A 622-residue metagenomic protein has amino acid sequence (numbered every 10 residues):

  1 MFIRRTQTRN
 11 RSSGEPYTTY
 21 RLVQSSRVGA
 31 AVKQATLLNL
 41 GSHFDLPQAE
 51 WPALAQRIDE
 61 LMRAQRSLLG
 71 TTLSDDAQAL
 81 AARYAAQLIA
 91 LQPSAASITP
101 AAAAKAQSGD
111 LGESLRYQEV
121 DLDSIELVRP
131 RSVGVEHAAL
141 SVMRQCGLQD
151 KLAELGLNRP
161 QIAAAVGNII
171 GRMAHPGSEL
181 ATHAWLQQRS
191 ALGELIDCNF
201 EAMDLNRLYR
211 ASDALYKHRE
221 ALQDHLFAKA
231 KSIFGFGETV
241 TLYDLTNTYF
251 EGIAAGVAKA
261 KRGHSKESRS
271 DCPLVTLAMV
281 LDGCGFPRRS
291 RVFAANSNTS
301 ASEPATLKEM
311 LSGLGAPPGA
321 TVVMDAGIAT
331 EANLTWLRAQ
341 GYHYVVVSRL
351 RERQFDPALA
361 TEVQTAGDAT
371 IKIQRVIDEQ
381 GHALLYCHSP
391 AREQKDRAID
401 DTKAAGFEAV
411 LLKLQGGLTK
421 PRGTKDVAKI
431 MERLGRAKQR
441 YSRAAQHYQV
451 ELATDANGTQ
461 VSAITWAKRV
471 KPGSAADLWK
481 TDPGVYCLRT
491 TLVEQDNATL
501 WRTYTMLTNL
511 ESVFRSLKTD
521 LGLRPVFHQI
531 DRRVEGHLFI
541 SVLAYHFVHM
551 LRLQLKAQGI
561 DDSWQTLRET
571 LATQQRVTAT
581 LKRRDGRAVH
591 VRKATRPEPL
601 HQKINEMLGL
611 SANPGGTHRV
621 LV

Functional and structural regions predicted by a protein language model:
F2-Q7, S12, Y17-R21, G29 (+4 more regions): Anion-binding and metal-coordination hotspots
T6-M62: Short, surface-exposed polybasic/aromatic micro-patch for ligand or macromolecular engagement
L46-E113: N-terminal helical hairpins
